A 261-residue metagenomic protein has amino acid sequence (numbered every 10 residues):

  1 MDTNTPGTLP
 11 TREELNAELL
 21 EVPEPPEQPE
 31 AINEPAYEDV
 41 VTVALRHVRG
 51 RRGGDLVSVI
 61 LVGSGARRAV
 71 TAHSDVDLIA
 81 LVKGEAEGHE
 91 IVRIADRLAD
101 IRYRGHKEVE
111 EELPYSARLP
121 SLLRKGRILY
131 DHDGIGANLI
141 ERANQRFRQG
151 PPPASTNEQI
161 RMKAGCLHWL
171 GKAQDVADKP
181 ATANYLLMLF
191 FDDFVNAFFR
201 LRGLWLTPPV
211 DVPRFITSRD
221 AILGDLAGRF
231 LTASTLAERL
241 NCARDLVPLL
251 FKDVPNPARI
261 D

Functional and structural regions predicted by a protein language model:
D2-L20, P151-D261: Conserved nucleotidyltransferase catalytic core and NTase-mimicking acidic/glycine-rich helix/loop elements in nucleic
D2-V57: Helical scaffold of the NTase/Pol beta-like nucleotidyltransferase catalytic core
L19-P29, N33, V40, E90-D178: Conserved NTP/Mg2+-binding pocket subregion across the NTase superfamily
L45, G88, V195: Generic structural marker for isolated residues within well-ordered, non-membrane alpha-helices of soluble domains
R49, L123-R124, T217: Alpha-helix boundary recognition
V57-S58, S116: A positional/architectural concept
S58-R104: Catalytic metal-binding acidic patch
E87, A117, T207, D211: Residue-level signal for pocket-adjacent positions within structured domains
